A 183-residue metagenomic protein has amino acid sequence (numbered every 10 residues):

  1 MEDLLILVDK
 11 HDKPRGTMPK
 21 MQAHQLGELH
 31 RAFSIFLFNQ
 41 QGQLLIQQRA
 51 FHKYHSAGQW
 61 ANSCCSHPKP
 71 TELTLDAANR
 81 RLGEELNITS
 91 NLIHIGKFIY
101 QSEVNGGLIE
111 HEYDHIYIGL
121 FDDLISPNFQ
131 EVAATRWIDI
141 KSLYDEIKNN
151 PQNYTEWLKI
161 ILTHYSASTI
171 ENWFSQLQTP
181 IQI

Functional and structural regions predicted by a protein language model:
M1-S34, Q40: Acidic, metal-coordinating catalytic segment for phosphate/diphosphate chemistry, firing primarily on the Nudix
L5, Q43-L44, T135-R136: A residue-level structural signature of the nucleotidyltransferase/glycosyltransferase Rossmann-like core
K13, D76, R80, E84 (+1 more regions): Replace "anionic and nucleotidyl ligands
P19-M21, G58, P70, I99-Q101 (+1 more regions): Nudix hydrolase/Nudix homology domain
Q22-F33, Q43-R80, E84: Conserved Nudix-box catalytic region and its N-terminal flanking loop in Nudix hydrolases and closely related
I35, C64, H94, H115-Y117: A structural signal for short, well-ordered beta-strand segments
I88-K97: A short coil-to-beta-strand element that immediately follows conserved catalytic motifs
